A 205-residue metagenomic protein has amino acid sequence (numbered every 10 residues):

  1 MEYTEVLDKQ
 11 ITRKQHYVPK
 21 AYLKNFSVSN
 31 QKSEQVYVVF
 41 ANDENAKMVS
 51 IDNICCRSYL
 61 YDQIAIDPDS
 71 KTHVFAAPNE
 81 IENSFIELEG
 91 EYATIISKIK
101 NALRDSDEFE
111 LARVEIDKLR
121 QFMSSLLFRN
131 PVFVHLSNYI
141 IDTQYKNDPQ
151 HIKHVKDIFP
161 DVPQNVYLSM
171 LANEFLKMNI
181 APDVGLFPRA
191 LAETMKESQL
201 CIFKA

Functional and structural regions predicted by a protein language model:
M1-A205: Alpha-helical structural context detector biased toward long hydrophobic helices
